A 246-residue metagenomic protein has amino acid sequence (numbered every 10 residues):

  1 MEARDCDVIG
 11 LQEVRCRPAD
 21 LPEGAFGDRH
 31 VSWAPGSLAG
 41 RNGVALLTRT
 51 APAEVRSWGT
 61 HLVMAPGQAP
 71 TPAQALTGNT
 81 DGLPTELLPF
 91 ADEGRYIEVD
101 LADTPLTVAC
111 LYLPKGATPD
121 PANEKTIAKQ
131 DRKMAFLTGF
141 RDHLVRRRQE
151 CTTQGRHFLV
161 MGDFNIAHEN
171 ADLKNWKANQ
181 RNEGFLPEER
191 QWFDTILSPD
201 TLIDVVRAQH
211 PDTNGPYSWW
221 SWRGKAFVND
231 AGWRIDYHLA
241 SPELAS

Functional and structural regions predicted by a protein language model:
M1-T80: Active-site surface patch of divalent metal-dependent phosphodiester/phosphate bond hydrolases
T50-S246: Active-site regions of metal-assisted phosphoester/phosphodiester hydrolases, unifying DNase/endonuclease modules
